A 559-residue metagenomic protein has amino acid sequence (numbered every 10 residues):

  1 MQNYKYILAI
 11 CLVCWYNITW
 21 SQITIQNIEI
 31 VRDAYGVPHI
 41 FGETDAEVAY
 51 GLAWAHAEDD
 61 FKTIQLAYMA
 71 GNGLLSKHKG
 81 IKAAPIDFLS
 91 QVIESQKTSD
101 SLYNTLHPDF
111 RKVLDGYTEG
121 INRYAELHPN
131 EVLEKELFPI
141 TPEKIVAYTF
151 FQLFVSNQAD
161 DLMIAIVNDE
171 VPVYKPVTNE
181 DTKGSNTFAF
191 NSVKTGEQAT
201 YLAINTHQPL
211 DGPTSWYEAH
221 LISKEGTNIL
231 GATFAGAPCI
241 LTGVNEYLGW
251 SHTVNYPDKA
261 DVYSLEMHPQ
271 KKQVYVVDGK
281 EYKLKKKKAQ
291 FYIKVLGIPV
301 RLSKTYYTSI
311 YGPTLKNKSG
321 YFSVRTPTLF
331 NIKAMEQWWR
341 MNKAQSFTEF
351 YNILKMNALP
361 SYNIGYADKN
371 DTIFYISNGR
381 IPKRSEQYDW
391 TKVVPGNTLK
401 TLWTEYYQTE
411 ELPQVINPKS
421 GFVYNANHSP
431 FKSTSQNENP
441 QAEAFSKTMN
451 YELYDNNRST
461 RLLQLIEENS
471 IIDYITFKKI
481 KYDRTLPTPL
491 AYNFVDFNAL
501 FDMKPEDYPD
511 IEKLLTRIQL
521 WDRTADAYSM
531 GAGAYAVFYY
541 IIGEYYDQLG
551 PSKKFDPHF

Functional and structural regions predicted by a protein language model:
M1-I23: Bacterial Sec-dependent N-terminal signal peptides
K5, W15-N17, I121, F322-T326 (+1 more regions): Generic signature of intrinsically disordered, low-complexity, basic-rich segments and short cationic peptides
I23-K62, D161-A426, F431-Q436: Internal mixed beta-strand/loop scaffold within catalytic domains of large alpha/beta enzymes
T24-P172, D368-F559: Long, compositionally biased non-active-site segments enriched in small/hydrophobic residues and glycine
